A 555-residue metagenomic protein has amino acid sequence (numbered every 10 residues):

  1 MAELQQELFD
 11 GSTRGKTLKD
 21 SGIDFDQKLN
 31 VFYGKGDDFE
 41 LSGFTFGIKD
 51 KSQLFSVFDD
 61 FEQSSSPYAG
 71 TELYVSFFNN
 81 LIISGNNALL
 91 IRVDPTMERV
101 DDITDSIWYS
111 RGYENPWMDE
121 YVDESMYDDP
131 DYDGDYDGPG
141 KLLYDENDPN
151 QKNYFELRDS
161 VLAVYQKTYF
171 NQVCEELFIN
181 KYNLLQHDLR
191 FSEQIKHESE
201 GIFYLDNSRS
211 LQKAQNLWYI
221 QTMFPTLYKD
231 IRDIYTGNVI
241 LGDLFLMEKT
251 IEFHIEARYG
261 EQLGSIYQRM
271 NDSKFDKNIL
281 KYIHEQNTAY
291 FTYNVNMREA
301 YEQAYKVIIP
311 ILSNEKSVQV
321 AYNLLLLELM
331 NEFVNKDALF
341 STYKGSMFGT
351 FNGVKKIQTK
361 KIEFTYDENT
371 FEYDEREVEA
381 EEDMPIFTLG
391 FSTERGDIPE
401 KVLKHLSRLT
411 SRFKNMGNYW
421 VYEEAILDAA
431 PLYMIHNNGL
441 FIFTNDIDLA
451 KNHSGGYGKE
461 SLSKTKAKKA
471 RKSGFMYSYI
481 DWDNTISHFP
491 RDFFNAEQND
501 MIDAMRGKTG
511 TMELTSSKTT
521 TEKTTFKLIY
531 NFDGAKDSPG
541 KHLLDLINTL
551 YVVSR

Functional and structural regions predicted by a protein language model:
M1-R555: Signature of soluble extracytoplasmic/periplasmic domains of secreted precursors and cell-surface proteins
